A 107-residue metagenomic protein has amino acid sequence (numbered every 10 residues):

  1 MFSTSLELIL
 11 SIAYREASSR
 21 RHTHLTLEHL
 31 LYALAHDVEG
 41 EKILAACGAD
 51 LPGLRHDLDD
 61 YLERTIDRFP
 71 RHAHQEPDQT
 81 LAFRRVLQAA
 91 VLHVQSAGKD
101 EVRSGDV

Functional and structural regions predicted by a protein language model:
M1-D106: Histone-fold recognition with a strong bias for associated Lys/Arg-rich disordered tails
